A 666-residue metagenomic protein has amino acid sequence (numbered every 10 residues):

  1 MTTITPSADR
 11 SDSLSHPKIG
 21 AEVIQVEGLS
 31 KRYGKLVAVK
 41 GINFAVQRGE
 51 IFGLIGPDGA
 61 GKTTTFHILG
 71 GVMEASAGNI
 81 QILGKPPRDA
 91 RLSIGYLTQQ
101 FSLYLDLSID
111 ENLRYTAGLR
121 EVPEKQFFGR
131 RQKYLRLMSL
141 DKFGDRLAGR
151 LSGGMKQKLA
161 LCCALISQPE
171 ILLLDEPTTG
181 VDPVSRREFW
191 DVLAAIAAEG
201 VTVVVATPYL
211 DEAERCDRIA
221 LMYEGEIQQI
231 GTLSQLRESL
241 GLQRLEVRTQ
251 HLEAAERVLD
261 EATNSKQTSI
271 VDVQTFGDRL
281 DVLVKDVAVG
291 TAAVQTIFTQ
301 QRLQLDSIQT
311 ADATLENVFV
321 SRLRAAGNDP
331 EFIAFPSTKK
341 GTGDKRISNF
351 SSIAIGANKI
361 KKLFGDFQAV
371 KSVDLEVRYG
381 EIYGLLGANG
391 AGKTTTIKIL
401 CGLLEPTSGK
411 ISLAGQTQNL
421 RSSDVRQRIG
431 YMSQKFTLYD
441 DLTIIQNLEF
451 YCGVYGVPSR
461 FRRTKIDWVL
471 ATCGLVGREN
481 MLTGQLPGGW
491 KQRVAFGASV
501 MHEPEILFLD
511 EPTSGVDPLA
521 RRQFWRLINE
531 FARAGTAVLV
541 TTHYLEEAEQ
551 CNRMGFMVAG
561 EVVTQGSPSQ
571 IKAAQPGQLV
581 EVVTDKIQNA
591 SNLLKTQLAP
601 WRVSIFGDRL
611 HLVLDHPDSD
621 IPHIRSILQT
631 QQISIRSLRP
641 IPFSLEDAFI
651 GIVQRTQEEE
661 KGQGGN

Functional and structural regions predicted by a protein language model:
A77-A90, G409-N419, D424-V425: Conserved ABC transporter NBD signature motif
R114, G118, K125-F143, E449 (+2 more regions): Conserved ABC ATPase "signature" region
L147-L151, L482-L486: Conserved ABC ATPase signature
L172-D175, L507-D510: Catalytic Walker B motif of ABC-type/P-loop ATPase nucleotide-binding domains
